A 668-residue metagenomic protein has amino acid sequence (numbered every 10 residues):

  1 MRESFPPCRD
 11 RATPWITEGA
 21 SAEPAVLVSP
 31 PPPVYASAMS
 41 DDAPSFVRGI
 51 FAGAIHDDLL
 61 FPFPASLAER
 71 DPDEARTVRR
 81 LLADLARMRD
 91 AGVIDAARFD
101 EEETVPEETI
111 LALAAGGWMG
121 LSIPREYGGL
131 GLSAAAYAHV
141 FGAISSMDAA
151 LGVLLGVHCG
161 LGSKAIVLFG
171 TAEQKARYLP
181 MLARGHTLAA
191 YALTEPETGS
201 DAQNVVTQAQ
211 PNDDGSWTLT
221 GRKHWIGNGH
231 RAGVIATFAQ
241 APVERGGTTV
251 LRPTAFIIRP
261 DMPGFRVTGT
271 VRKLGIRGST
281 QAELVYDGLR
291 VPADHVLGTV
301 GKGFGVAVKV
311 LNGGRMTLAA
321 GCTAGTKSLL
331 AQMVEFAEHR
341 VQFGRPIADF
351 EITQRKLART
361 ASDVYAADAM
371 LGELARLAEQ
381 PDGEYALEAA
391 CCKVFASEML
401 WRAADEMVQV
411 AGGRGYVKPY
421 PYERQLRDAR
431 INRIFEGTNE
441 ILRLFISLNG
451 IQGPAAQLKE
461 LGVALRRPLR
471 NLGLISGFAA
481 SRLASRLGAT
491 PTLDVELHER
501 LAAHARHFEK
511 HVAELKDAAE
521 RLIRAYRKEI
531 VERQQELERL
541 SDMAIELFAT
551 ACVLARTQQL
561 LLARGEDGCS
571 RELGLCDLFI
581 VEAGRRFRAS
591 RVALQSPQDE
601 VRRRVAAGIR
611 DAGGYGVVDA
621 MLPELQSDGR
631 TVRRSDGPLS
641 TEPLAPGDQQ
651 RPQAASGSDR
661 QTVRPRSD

Functional and structural regions predicted by a protein language model:
V28-G156, K164-L188, S200, N212 (+7 more regions): Amphipathic, small/basic residue-rich leader segments at the start of a protein or domain
A38-F63, K309, R414-L501, S596-D648 (+1 more regions): Glycine-rich phosphate/cofactor-binding loops in nucleotide/flavin-utilizing enzymes
S216, T220-V267: A short core secondary-structure module
R266-V364, N432, L448-I451, V463-F548: Glycine-rich beta->alpha junctions and the first turn(s) of the following alpha-helix
D382-R414, S570-R591: Charged, glycine-rich active-site and insertion segments that engage polyanionic ligands
S476-D648, P665-D668: C-terminal amphipathic alpha-helical interaction region
